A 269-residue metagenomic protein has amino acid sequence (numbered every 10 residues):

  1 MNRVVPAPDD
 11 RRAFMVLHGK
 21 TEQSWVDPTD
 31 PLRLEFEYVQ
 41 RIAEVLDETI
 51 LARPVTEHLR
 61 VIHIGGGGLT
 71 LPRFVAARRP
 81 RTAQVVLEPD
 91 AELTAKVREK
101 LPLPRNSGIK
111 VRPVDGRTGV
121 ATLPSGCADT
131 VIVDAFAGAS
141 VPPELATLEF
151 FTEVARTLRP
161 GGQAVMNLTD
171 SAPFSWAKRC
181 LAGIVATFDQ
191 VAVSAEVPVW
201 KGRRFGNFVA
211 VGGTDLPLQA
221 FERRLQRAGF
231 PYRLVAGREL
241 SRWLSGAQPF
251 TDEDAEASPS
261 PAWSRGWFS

Functional and structural regions predicted by a protein language model:
M1-A7, Q23-T29, K201-S269: SAM/dcSAM-binding transferase cores
P6-P8, L17-G19, A195: Pocket-edge structural micro-motifs
D9-A13, D30-R156, A172-F174, L181: The AdoMet/dcAdoMet-binding core of the Class I SAM-like
A13-H18, Q23: Short polybasic amphipathic segments
G19, A91, T214-L216: Non-catalytic surface loops within mature trypsin-like serine protease
T21-S24, F136-A139, A164, S171: A short, flexible beta-alpha/helix-coil linker loop
R81-A83, N106-G108, G161, F188-Q190 (+2 more regions): A generic structural signal for alpha->beta connector loops
E149-L218: C-terminal substrate-binding/active-site "lid" region of AdoMet-derived donor-dependent transferases
